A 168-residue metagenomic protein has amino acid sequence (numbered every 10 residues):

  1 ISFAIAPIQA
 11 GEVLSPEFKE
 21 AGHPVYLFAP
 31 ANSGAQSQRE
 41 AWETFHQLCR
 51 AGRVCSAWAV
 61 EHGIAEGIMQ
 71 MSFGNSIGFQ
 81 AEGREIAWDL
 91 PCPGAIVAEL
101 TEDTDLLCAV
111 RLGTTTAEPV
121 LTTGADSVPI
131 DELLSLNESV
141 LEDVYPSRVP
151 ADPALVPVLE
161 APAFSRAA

Functional and structural regions predicted by a protein language model:
F3-L90, T101-A168: Intein/HINT protein-splicing elements and their conserved insertion hotspots or analogous self-processing inserts
P93-G94: Cofactor-binding beta-sheet edge motifs in enzyme active sites
